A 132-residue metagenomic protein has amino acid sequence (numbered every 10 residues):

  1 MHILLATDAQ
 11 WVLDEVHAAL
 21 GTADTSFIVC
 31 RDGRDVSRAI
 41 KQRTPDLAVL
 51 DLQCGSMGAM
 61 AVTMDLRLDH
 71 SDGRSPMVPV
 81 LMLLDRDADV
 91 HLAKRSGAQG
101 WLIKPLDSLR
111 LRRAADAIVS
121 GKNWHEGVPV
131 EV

Functional and structural regions predicted by a protein language model:
T7-R31, D35: Two-component/phosphorelay signaling modules centered on CheY-like receiver
R31-L47: Acidic, metal-coordinating helix/loop segments flanking the phosphotransfer/catalytic sites of two-component signaling
A48, W101-L102: Two-component signal transduction core modules
V49-H70: Conserved phosphotransfer microenvironments
A61, M82-G100: Alpha4 helix (beta4-alpha4-beta5 surface) of REC/receiver domains from two-component response regulators
S71-P79: His-Asp phosphorelay/catalytic-motif detector in bacterial-type signaling
L106-A115: C-terminal output helix
K122-V132: CheY-like receiver
